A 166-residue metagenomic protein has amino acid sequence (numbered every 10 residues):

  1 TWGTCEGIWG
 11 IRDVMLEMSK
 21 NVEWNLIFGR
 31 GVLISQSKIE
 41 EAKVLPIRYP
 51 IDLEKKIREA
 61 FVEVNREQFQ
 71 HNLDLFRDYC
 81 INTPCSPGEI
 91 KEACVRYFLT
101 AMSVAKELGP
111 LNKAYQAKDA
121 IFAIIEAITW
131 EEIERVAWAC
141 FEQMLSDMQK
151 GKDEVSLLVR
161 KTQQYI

Functional and structural regions predicted by a protein language model:
T1-Y165: Cytosolic nucleotide-utilizing catalytic cores of signal-transduction proteins
